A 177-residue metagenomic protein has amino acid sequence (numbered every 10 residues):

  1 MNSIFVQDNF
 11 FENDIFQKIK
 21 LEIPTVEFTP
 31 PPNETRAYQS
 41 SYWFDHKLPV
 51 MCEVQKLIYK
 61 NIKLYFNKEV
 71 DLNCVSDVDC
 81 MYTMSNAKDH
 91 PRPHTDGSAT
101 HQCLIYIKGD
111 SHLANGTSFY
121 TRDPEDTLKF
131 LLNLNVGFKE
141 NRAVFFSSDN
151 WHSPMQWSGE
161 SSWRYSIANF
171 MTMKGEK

Functional and structural regions predicted by a protein language model:
M1-T83, A87-H90: Non-heme Fe(II)/2-oxoglutarate
D79-K177: Catalytic core of non-heme Fe(II) oxygenases with the double-stranded beta-helix
